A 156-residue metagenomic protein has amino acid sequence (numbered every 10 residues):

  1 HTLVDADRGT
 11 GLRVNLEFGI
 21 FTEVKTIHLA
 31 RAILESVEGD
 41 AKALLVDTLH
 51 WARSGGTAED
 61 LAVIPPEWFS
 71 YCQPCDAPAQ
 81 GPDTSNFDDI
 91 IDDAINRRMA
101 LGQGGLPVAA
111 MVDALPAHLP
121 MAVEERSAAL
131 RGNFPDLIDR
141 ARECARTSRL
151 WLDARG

Functional and structural regions predicted by a protein language model:
H1-L44, R53, R155: Active-site acidic/histidine proton-transfer and metal-coordination neighborhood in alpha/beta enzyme cores
H1-R13, H50-R53, V108, V112-P120 (+2 more regions): Structural motif corresponding to the early beta-alpha repeats
H1-R8, R31, E35, A62-P66 (+3 more regions): A structural alpha-helix within SAM-dependent methyltransferase catalytic domains
T2-V4, A43-T48, A100-L106, R149-L152: Short, basic, helix/turn surface patches
V14-L16, K42-D47, F69-P74, L119-E124: Hydrophobic faces of well-ordered beta-strands that scaffold small-molecule active sites in alpha/beta enzyme cores
F18-T22, T48-H50, D76-P78, S127-A129: Active-site-proximal loop/turn and secondary-structure-junction residues that shape catalytic pockets, frequently
I27-H28, A52-L119, G132-D139: Gly/Pro-rich active-site loop or hairpin
N133-G156: C-terminal helical cap(s) of enzyme catalytic domains, especially alpha/beta-barrels
